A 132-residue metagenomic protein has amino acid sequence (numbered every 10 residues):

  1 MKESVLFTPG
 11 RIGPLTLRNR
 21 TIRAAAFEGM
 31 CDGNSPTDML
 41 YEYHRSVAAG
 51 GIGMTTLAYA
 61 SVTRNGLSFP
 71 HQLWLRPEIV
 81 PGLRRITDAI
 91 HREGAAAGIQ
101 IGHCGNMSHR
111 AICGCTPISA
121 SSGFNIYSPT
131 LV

Functional and structural regions predicted by a protein language model:
M1-C104, Y127: N-terminal capping/small domains of soluble enzymes
H91, G102-V132: Non-globular sequence segments
